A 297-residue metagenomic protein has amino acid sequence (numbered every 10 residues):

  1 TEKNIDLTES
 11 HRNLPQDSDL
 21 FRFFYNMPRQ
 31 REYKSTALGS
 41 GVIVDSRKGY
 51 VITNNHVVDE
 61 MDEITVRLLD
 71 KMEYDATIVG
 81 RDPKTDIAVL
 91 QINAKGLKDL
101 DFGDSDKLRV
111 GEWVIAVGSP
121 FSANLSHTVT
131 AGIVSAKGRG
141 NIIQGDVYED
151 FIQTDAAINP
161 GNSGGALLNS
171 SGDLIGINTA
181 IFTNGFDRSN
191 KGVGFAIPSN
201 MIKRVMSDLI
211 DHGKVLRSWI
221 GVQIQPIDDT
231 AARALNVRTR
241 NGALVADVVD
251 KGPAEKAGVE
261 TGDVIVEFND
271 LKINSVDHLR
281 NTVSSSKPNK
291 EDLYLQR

Functional and structural regions predicted by a protein language model:
T1-E2, L68-D70, G80-D82, Q91-A94 (+8 more regions): Flexible glycine-/small-residue-rich
T1-V51, D59-M61, M72-E73, K95 (+4 more regions): Glycine-biased strand-turn-strand hairpin within the trypsin-fold
L7, M61-I64, L97, V117-A131 (+4 more regions): Active-site loop architecture of trypsin-fold serine endopeptidases
E32-L38, I43-N124, K203, N241 (+3 more regions): Conserved active-site neighborhood of the chymotrypsin/trypsin-like protease fold
A37-G41, L100-D104, I152-L168, A246-A254: Gly/Ser-rich catalytic serine loop of serine hydrolases
S40, R47-Y50, N55, T77 (+4 more regions): C-terminal recognition in membrane/secretory proteostasis and scaffolding
G41, Y74-A76, A131-G132, G165 (+2 more regions): Small-residue-enriched segments and motifs
S46, R81-T85, A136-I142, I227-D229: Short, conserved beta-turn/loop elements at beta-strand boundaries and strand-helix junctions
